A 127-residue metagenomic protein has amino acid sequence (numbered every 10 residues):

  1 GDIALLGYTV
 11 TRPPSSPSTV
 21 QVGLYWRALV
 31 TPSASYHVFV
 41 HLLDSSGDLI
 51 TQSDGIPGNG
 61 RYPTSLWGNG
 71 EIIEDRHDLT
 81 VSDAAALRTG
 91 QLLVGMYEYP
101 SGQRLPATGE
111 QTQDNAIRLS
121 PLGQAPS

Functional and structural regions predicted by a protein language model:
G1-S127: C-terminal luminal/periplasmic domains and tails of membrane-associated envelope-modifying transferases
